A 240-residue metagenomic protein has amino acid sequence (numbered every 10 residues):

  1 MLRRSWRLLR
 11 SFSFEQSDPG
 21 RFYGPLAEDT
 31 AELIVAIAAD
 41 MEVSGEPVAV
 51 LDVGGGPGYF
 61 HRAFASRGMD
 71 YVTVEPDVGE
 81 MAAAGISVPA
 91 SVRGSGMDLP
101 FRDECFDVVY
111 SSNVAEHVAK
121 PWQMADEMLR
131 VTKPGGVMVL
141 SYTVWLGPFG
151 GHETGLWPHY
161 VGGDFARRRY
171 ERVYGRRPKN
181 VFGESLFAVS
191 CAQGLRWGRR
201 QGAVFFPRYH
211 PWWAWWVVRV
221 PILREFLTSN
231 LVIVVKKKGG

Functional and structural regions predicted by a protein language model:
M1-D98, Y110, F187, L227-L231: Conserved N-terminal segment of class I S-adenosyl-L-methionine
R62, L99, A192-R196: Surface-exposed charge patches
E75, E116, E127: Acidic-residue sensor for enzyme active/binding pockets
M97, A115, L146: Adenine-nucleotide cofactor-binding loop residues
V108-A119: A short SAM/SAH-binding and catalytic strip from SAM-dependent methyltransferases
A119-E127, K133, V137-V234: S-adenosyl-L-methionine-dependent methyltransferase catalytic module, highlighting the catalytic core
V235-G240: Short beta-strand-to-coil "C-cap" segments at the C-terminal boundary of structured domains/repeats, marking
